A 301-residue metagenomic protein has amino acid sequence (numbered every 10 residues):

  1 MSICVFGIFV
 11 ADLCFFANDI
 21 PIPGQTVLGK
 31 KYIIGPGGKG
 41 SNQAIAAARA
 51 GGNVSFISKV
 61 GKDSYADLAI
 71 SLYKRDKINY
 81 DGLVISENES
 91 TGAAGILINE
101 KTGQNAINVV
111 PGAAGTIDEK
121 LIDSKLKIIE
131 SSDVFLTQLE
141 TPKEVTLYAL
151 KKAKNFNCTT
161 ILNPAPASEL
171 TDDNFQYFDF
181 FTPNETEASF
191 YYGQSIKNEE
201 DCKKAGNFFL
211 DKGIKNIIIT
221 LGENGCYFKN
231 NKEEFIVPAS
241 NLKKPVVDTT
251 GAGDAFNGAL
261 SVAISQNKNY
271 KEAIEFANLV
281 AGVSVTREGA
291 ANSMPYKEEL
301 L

Functional and structural regions predicted by a protein language model:
M1-K59, S64-R75, V246: Glycine-rich phosphate/adenosyl-contacting loop at the front of the ribokinase-like
I3, E169-N174, E199-L301: Conserved phosphate-binding/catalytic region of the ribokinase-like
I45, A93-L97, A106, G225-K229: Short beta-strand scaffold segments in enzyme catalytic cores
L72-N88: A glycine-rich helix N-cap at a beta->alpha junction
I85-S86, I96-V134: Conserved phosphate-binding/catalytic loop of the ribokinase/pfkB sugar-kinase fold
V134-K204, N224-C226: Conserved beta-alpha-beta core of the PfkB/ribokinase-like small-molecule kinase fold
